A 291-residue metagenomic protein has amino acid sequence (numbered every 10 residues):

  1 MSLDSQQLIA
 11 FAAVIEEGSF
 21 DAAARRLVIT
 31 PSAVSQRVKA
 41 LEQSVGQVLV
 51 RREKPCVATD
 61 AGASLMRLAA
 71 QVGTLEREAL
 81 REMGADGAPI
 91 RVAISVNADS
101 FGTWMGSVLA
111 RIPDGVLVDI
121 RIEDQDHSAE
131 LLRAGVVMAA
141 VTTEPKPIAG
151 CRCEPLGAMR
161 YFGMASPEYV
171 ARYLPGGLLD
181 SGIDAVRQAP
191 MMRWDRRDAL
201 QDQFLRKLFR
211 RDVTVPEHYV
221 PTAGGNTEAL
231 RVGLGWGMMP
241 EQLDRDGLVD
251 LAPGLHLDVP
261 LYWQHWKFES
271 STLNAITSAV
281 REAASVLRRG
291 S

Functional and structural regions predicted by a protein language model:
L8, S44-V45, L65-P89: Alpha-helical linker/hinge and terminal dimerization helices associated with HTH transcriptional regulators
A12-V28: Short helix-boundary/capping micro-motifs
R25-R26, Q43, A63: Alpha-helical residues within the helix-turn-helix
T30, Q36-R37: Residues within the DNA-recognition helix of helix-turn-helix
A40-D60: A short LG(V/I)-centered, amphipathic sequence patch enriched for acidic residue(s) preceding the LG motif
P89-A149: Central regulatory/effector-binding core of bacterial HTH transcription factors
R152-R160, M164-L234, L243-D258, S291: C-terminal regulatory
A252-S291: A late-sequence structural motif
